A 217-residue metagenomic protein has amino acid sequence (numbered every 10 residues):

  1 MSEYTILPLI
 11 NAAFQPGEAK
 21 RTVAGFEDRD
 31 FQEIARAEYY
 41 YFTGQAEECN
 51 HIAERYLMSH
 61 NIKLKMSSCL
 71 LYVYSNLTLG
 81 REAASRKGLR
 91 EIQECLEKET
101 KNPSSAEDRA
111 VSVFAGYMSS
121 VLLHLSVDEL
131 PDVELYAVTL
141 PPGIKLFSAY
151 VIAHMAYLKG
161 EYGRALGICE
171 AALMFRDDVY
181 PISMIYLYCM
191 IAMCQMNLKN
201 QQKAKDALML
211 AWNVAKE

Functional and structural regions predicted by a protein language model:
M1-E18, R164, V179-Y180, Y188 (+1 more regions): C-terminal non-catalytic interaction modules
S2-Q15, D30-Q45, M66-E82, E107-L125 (+2 more regions): Tandem amphipathic alpha-helical repeat scaffolds
G17-A24, N50-H60, R90-P103, L130-P141 (+2 more regions): Amphipathic alpha-helical segments of tetratricopeptide repeats
E27, K63, A106-E107, G143 (+1 more regions): Residue signature of alpha-solenoid helical repeat architecture, marking inter-repeat boundaries and helix-start
L140-K145, Y150, A156-Y186: A compositional/structural signature marking long, glycine- and acidic/polar-rich segments with frequent tryptophans
A172-L173, A192, A204: Domain-scale selection of a single, long terminal region that carries the protein's primary operational module
